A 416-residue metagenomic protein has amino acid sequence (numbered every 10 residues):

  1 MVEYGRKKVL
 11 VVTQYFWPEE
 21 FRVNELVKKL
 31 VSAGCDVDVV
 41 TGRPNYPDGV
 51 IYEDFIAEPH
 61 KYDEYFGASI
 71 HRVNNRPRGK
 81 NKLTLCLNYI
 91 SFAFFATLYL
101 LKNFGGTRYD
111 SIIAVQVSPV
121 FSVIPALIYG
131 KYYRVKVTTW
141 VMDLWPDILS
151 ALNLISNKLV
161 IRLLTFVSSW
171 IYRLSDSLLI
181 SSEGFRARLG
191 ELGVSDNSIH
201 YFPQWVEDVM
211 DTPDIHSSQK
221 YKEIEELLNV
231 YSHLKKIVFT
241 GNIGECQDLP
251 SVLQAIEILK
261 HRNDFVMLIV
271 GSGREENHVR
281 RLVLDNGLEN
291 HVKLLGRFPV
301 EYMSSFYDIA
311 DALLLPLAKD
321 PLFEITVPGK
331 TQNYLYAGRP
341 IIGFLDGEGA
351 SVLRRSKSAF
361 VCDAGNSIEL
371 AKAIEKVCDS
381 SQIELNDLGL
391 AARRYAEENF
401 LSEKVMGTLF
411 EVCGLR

Functional and structural regions predicted by a protein language model:
M1-E64: N-terminal subdomain of nucleotide-sugar transferases
R43, G184, F202-W205: Carbohydrate-associated surface elements
F121, I128-Y133, K158-L178: Membrane-proximal helix-turn-helix segments that form the acceptor-binding/catalytic region of lipid-linked
D176, H291, Y307-E324, R339: Acidic donor-binding loop of glycosyltransferase active sites
E225-Q247, L253-I256, L268: Conserved donor-binding/catalytic core segment of Leloir-type glycosyltransferases
V270, N277-S304: Nucleotide-activated donor-binding/catalytic signature segment of Leloir-type glycosyltransferases, i.e., the conserved
A350-K376: Change "using UDP/GDP/dTDP sugars" to "using nucleotide sugars
I383-E398: A short, well-ordered alpha-helix in the C-terminal region of glycosyltransferases
